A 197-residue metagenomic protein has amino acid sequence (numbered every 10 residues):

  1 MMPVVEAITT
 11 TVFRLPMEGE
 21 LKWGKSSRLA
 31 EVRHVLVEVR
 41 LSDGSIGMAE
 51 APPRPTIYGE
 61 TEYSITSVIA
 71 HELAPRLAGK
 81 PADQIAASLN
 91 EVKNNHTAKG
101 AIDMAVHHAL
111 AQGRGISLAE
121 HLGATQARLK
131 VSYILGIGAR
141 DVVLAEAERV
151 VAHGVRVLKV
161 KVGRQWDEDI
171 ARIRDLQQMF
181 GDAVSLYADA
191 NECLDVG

Functional and structural regions predicted by a protein language model:
M2-A7, T11-F13, N90, A111-R128: N-terminal amphipathic alpha-helix/helix-capping segment at the start of soluble metabolic enzymes
M2-S45, A51-Y58: Structured beta-strand/loop patches that form or line metal/cofactor-binding pockets in enzymes
E18, G47-A49, G59-T61, D141-V143 (+1 more regions): Short acidic, gly/pro-rich beta-turn/loop elements at beta-sheet edges and active-site/ligand-binding grooves
L29, N95-D103, R140, L144: Glycine-rich anion/phosphate-binding loops
A30-V32, T97, A124-Q126: Short coil/turn motifs at beta-sheet boundaries
R40-G113: Metal- or metallocofactor-binding catalytic centers and their adjacent structured scaffolds across diverse enzyme
E120-G197: Metal-dependent enolase-superfamily TIM-barrel catalytic cores that perform enediolate-based chemistry
